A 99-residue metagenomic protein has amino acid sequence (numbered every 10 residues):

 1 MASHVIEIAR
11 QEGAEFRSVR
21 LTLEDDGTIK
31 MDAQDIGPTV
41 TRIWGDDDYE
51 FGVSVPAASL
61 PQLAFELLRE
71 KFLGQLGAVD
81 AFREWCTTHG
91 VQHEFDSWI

Functional and structural regions predicted by a protein language model:
M1-I29: Short, charged/polar N-terminal "headpieces" of proteins
R20-A57: A short, structured beta-strand/loop element
R42-I99: Mixed-charge, Lys/Arg-enriched low-complexity segments
